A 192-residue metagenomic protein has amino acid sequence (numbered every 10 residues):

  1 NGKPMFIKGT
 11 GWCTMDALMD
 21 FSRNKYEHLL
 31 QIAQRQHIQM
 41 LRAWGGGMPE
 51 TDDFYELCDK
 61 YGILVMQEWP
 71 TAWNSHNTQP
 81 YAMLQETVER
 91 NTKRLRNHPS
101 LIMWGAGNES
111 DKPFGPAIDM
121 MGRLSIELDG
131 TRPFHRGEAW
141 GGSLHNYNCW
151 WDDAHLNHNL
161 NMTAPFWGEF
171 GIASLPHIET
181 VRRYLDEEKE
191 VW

Functional and structural regions predicted by a protein language model:
N1-G45, P49, K60, E127 (+2 more regions): Secreted/periplasmic carbohydrate-active enzymes, especially glycoside hydrolases
M40-W192: Substrate-binding/catalytic cleft of secreted carbohydrate-active enzymes, primarily glycoside hydrolases
